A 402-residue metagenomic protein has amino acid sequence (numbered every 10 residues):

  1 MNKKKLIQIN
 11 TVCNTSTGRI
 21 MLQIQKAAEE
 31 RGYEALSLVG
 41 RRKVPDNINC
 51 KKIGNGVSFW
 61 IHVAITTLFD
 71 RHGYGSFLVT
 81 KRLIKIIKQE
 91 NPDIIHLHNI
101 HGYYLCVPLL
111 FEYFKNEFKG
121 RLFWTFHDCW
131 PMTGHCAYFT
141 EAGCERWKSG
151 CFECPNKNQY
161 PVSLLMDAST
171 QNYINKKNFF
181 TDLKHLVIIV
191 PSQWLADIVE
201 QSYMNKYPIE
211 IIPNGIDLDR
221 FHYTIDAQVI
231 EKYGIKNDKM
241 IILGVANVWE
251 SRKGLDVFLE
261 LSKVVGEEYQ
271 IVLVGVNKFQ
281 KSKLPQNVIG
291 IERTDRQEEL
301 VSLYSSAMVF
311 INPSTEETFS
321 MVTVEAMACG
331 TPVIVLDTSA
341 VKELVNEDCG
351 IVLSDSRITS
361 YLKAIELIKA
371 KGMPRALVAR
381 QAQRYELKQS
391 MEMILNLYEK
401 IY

Functional and structural regions predicted by a protein language model:
I189, I235-K253, L259-S262: Conserved donor-binding/catalytic core segment of Leloir-type glycosyltransferases
K278-V301: Nucleotide-activated donor-binding/catalytic signature segment of Leloir-type glycosyltransferases, i.e., the conserved
S282, D337-V352: Short acidic/histidine- and often glycine-rich active-site loop of Leloir-type glycosyltransferases that engages
S302-A307: Short alpha-helical donor nucleotide-sugar binding micro-motif in glycosyltransferases
T315: Aromatic "clamp/platform" in nucleotide-sugar-dependent glycosyltransferases that forms part of the donor/acceptor
P332-V335: Short hydrophobic beta-strand element within catalytic cores of glycosyltransferases and related nucleotide-activated
E347, I351-I358, I365-G372: Conserved acidic donor-binding segment of nucleotide-sugar-dependent glycosyltransferases
S356, G372-K400: A charged, aromatic-enriched C-terminal amphipathic alpha-helix characteristic of glycosyltransferases across folds
